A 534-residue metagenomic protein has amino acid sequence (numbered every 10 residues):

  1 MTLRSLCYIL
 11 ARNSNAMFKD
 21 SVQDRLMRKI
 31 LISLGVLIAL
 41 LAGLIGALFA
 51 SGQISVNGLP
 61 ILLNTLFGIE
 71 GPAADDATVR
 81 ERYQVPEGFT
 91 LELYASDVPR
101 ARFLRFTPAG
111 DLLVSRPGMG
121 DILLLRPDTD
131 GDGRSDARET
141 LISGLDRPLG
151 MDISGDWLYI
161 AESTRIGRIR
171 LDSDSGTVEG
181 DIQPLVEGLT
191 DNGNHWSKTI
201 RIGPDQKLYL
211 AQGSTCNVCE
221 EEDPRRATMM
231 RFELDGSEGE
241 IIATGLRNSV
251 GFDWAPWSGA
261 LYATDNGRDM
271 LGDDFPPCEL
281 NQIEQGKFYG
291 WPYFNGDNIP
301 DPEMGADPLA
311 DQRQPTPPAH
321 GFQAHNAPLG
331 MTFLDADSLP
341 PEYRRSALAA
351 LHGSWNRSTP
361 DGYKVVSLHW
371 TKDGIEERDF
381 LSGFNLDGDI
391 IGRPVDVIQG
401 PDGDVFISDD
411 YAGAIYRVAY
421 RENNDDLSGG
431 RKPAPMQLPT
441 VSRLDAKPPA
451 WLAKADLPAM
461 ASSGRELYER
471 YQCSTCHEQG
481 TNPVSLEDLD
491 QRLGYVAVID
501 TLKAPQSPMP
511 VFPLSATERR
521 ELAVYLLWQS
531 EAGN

Functional and structural regions predicted by a protein language model:
S33-L48: Hydrophobic membrane-insertion alpha-helices, especially the h-region of bacterial N-terminal signal peptides
F49-V85, S197, S214-N217, L234-S237 (+5 more regions): Beta-propeller domain segments
D97-A109, S143-W157, A161, T190-L208 (+5 more regions): Beta-rich, blade/repeat-based domains predominating in secreted/periplasmic proteins but also intracellular
D121-L124, R165-G167, T228-M230, E279 (+2 more regions): A short loop-to-beta-strand structural motif that recurs across blades of beta-propeller domains
T140, S462-R465, E469, S474-P510 (+1 more regions): Gly/Gly-Pro-rich "capping" loops immediately C-terminal to redox-active cysteine motifs in periplasmic/lumenal
T164-I202: Asp-box/WD-like beta-propeller blade repeats and closely related beta-sheet repeat scaffolds
V405, Y411, Y420, N424 (+1 more regions): C-terminal capping alpha-helices of c-type cytochrome domains
M436-E469, N534: Electrostatic cytochrome c docking/interface patches
